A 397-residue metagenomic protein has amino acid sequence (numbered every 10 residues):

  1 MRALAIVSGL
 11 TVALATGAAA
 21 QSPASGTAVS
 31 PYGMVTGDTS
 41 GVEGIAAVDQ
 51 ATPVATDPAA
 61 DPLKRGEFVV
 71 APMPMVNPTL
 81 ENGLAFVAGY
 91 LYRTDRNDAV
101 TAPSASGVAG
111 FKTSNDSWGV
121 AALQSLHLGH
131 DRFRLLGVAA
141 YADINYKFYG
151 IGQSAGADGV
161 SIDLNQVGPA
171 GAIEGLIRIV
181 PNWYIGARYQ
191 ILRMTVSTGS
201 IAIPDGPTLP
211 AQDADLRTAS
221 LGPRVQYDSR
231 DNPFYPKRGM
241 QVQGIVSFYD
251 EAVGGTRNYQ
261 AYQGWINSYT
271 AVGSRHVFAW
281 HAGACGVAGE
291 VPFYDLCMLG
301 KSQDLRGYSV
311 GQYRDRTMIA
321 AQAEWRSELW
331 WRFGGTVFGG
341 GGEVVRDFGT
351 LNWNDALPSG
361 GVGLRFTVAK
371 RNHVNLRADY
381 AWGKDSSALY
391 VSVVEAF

Functional and structural regions predicted by a protein language model:
A5-A15: Bacterial N-terminal signal peptides
A20-A71, M75: N-terminal periplasmic/intermembrane-space "pro-region" immediately following the signal or transit peptide
A59-V70, V76-R217, D315, H373-N375 (+1 more regions): Gram-negative/organellar outer-membrane beta-barrel architecture
V70-P72, A105-G110, Q241-S247, H281-G283 (+2 more regions): Extended hydrophobic secondary-structure segments that form protein cores and membrane-embedded regions
P72-P74, F86-Y90, A122-L126, I173-I177 (+8 more regions): Residues on the lipid-exposed face of transmembrane beta-strands in outer-membrane beta-barrel proteins
E81-A85, A105-G107, S117-A121, G168-A172 (+8 more regions): Transmembrane beta-barrel architecture of outer membranes
A211, A219-G341, V345-D347: C-terminal outer-membrane beta-barrel translocator/porin domains of Gram-negative envelope proteins and their
R346-D347, N352-D355, F366-V368: C-terminal soluble interaction/assembly domains
